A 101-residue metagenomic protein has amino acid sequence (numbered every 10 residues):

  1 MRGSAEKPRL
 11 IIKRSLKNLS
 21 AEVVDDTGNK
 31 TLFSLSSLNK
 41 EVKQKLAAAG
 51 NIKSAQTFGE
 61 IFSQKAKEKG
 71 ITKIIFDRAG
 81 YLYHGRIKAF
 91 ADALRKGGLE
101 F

Functional and structural regions predicted by a protein language model:
M1-R78, H84-F101: Ribosome large-subunit tunnel/peptidyl-transferase-proximal elements
